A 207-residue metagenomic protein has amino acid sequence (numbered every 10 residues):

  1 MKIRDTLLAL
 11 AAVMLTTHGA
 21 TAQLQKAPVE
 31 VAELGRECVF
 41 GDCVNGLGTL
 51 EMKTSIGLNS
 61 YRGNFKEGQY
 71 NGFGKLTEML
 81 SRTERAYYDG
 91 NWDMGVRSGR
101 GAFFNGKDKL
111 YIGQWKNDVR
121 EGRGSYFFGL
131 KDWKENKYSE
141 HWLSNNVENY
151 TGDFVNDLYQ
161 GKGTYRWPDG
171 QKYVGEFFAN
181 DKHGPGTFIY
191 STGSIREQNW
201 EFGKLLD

Functional and structural regions predicted by a protein language model:
M1-L7: Bacterial N-terminal signal peptides that target proteins for export
A9-T17: Bacterial N-terminal signal peptides
H18-D207: Glycine/tyrosine- and acidic-biased, solvent-exposed loop/turn segments at the edges of beta-strands
